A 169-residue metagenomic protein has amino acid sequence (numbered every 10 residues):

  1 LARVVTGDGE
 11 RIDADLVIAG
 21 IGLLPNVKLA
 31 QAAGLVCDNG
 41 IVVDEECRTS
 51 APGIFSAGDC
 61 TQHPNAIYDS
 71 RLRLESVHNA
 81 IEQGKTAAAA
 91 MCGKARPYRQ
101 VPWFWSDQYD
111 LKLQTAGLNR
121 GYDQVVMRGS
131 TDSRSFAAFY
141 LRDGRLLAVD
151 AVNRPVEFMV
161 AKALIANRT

Functional and structural regions predicted by a protein language model:
L1, I41-V43, Y98, V125-V126: Short clusters of hydrophobic/aromatic residues that line enzyme substrate/ligand-binding pockets
L1-A2, R134: A short, compositionally biased
A2-V5, E10-T86: FAD-site-proximal beta/loop scaffold in flavoenzymes
G34-L35, C92, A166: A generic structural signal for secondary-structure junctions that act as hinges or helix/strand caps at the edges
A51, D123, M159-A161: Short acidic, gly/pro-rich beta-turn/loop elements at beta-sheet edges and active-site/ligand-binding grooves
C60-V156: Mid-to-C-terminal Rossmann-like scaffold of FAD/NAD(P)H-dependent oxidoreductases
P155-T169: A short, polar/charged loop-to-alpha-helix boundary motif
